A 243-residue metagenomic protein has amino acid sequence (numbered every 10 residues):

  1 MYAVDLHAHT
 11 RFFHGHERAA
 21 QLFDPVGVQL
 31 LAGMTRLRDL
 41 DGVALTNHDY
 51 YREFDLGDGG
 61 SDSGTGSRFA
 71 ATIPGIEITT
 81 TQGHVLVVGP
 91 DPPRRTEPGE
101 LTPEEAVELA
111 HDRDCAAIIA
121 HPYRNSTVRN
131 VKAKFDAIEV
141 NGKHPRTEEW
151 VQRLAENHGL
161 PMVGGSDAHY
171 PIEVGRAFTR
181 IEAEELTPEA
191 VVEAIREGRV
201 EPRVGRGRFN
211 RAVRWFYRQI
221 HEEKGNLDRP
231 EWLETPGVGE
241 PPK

Functional and structural regions predicted by a protein language model:
M1-T81, N125, N130-K132: An N-terminally biased module of ancient metal coordination in phosphate/nucleic-acid-related enzymes
Y2-L6, T10-H16, T80-T96, Y123-K243: Charged catalytic cores and adjacent phosphate/nucleic-acid-binding surfaces used for phosphate/nucleic-acid chemistry
L22, D91, R95-L101, E105-A110 (+1 more regions): Divalent metal-binding pocket/active-site signature
G27-V28, G99-P103, T147-E148: Amphipathic coiled-coil/heptad-repeat helices and related helical stalk/stem segments that mediate oligomerization
A32-R36, D58-S61, T102-I118, Q152-N157: Surface-exposed amphipathic alpha-helices with a cationic face
G42, A116, D136-A137: Short, Asp-centered acidic motifs that coordinate Mg2+ and/or phosphate in catalytic or ligand-binding sites
